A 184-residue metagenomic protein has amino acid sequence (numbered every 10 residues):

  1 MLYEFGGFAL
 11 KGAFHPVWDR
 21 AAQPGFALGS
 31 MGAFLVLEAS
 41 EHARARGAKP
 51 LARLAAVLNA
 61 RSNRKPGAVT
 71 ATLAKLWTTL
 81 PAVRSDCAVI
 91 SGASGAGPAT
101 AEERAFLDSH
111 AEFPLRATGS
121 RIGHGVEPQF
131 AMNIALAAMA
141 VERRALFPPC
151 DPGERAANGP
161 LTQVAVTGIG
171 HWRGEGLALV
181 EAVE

Functional and structural regions predicted by a protein language model:
M1-L2, N63-R64, P98, R173-G174: Short, well-ordered, mixed-charge alpha-helical segments that flank or form enzyme active sites
M1-L28, A45, A101-A135: Conserved catalytic cysteine-centered active-site region of acyl-thioester-dependent Claisen-condensing enzymes
A9-A88, P114, W172, A178 (+1 more regions): Condensing-enzyme catalytic core mediating Claisen C-C bond formation in acyl metabolism
A27-A48, G125-P149: Active-site-proximal alpha-helical scaffold in enzymes
V57-S62, A88-G97, T118-G125: A short beta-alpha structural unit
R64-P66, A99-E102, E127, L177-A178: Short, well-ordered secondary-structure micro-motifs
A82-E112, Q163-V164: Conserved beta-ketoacyl condensing-enzyme motif
A131, A135-R173: Internal helix-turn-beta structural module
